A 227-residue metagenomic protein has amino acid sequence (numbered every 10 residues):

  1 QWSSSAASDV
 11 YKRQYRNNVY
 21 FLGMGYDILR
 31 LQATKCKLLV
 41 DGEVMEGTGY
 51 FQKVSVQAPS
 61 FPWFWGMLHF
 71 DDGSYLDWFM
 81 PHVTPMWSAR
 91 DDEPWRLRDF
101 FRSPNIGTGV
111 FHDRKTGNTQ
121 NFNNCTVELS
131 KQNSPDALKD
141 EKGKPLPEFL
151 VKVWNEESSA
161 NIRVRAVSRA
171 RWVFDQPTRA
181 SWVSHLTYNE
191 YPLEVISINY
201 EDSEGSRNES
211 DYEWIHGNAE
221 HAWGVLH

Functional and structural regions predicted by a protein language model:
S4-H227: Structured soluble/peripheral alpha/beta segments that form catalytic or ligand/cofactor-binding pockets
